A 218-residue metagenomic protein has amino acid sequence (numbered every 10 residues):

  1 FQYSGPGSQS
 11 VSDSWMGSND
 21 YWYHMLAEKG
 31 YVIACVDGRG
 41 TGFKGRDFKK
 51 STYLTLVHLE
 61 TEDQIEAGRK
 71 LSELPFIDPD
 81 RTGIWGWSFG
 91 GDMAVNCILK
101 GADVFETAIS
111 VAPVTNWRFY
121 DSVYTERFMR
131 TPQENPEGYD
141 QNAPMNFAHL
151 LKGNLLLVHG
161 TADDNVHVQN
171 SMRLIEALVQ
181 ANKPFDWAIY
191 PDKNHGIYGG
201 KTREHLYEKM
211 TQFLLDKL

Functional and structural regions predicted by a protein language model:
F1-L218: Serine-hydrolase catalytic core recognition
